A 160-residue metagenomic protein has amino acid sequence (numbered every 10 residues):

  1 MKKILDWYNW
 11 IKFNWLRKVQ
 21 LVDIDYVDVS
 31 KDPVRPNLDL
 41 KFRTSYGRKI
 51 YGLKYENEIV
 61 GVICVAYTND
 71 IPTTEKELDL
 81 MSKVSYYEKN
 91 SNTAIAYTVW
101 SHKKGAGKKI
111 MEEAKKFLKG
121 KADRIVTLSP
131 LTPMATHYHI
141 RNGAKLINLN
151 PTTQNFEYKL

Functional and structural regions predicted by a protein language model:
M1-D25: Conserved N-terminal entry element of GNAT/NAT acetyltransferase domains
K18-L38: Conserved GNAT-fold acetyl-CoA-binding loop/helix
L40-G61, A66-T73: A short helix-loop-beta-strand connector motif used in the catalytic cores of GNAT acetyltransferases and, in some
C64-I95: Conserved acyl-donor/pantetheine-binding loop and adjacent beta-alpha core of acyl/acetyltransferases and related
A94, K119-L131: Conserved GNAT acetyl-CoA-binding A-motif
S101, V126-H137, N150-T153: Conserved beta-strand-loop-alpha-helix junction that forms the acyl-donor binding cleft
S101-L118: Conserved acetyl-CoA-binding loop-helix of GNAT-fold acetyltransferases
K145-Y158: Conserved catalytic-core motifs of GNAT/GCN5-like acyltransferases
